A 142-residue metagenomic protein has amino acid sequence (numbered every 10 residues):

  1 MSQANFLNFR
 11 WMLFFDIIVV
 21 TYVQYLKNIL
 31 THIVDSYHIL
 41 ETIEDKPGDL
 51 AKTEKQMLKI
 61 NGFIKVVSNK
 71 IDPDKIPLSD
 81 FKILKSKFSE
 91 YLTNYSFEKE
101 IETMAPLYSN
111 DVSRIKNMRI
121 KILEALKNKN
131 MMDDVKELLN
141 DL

Functional and structural regions predicted by a protein language model:
L7-V66: Short terminal alpha-helical segments
E41-T53, I71-L78, I101-S109: Charged, low-complexity interaction regions
L50-K59, L78-S86, K116: Short, charged, amphipathic alpha-helical segments
F63-K87: Short, solvent-exposed, charged loop/turn and helix-capping segments that join or cap alpha-helices on peripheral
S86-T93, F97: Histidine-centered, metal-coordinating catalytic motifs and their short helical/loop contexts
Y95-L142: Amphipathic alpha-helical binding modules
